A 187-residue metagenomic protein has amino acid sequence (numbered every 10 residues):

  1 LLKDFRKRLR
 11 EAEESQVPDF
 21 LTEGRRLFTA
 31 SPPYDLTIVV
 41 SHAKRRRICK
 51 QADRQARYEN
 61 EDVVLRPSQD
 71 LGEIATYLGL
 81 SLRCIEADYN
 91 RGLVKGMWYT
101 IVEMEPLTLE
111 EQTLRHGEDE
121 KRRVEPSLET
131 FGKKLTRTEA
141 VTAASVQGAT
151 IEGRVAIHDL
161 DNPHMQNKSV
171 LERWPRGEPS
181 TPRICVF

Functional and structural regions predicted by a protein language model:
L1-R122: Conserved helicase motor core of P-loop NTPases
I48, C84, M97-F187: C-terminal accessory regions
